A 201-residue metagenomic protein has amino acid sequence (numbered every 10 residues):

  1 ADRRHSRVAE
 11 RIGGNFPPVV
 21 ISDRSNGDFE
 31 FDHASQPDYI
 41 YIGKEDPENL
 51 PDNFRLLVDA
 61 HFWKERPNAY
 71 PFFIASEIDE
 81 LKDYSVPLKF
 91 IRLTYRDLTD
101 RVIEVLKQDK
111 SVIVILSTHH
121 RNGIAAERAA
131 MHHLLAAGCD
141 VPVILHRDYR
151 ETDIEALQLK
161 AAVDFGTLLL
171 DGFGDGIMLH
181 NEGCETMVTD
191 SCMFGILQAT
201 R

Functional and structural regions predicted by a protein language model:
A1-I78, K82, L88-Y95: Active-site loops and adjacent core secondary-structure elements that bind or stabilize anionic groups
R7-G13, P67-Y70, S76-D79, S85-R201: Catalytic alpha/beta core domains of metabolic enzymes, predominantly
